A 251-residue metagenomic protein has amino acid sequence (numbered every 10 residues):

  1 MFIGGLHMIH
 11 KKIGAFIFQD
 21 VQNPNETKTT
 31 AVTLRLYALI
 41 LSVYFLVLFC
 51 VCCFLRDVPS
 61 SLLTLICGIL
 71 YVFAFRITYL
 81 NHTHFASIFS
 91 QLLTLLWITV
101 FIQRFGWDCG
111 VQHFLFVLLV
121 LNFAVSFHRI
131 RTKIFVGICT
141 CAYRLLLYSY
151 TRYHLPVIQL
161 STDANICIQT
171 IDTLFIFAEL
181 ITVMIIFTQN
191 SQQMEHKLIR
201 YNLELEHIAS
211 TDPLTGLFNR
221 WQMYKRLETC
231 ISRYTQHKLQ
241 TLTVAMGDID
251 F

Functional and structural regions predicted by a protein language model:
F2-E26: Short, Lys/Arg-rich, polar N-terminal cytosolic tail immediately upstream of the first transmembrane signal-anchor
T30, L46-I69, N81-H84, C109 (+1 more regions): Alpha-helical transmembrane segments and their interfaces in multipass membrane proteins
A31-W107, L115-N122, I138: Hydrophobic transmembrane alpha-helices and their membrane-interface boundaries in multi-pass, membrane-anchored
F123-F127: Interfacial segments of multi-pass membrane proteins
E206-K225, Y234, G247-D250: Conserved nucleotide-binding and Mg2+-coordinating catalytic segments in signaling enzymes
T243: Cell-envelope/extracellular polymer assembly enzymes that use nucleotide-activated donors
